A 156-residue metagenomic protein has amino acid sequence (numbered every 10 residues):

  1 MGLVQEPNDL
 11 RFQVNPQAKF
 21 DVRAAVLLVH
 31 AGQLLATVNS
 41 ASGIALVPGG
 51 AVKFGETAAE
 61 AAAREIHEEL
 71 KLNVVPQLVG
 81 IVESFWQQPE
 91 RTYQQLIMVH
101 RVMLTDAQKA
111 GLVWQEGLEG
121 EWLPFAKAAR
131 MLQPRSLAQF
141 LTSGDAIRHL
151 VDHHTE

Functional and structural regions predicted by a protein language model:
M1-A25: Acidic, metal-coordinating catalytic segment for phosphate/diphosphate chemistry, firing primarily on the Nudix
A18, I44-A45, V82-Q87: Short, solvent-exposed loop/turn segments at secondary-structure junctions
K19-D21, V29, V47, N73 (+1 more regions): Short connector loops at helix/strand junctions that flank enzyme active sites, especially segments positioning acidic
A25-L27, Q33-L34, V99-R101: Residues embedded in well-ordered beta-strands
V29-E69: Conserved Nudix-box catalytic region and its N-terminal flanking loop in Nudix hydrolases and closely related
V52-V75, S84-S136: Unchanged
P134-E156: Charged phosphate-binding loop/patch that engages nucleotide di/tri-phosphates or the phosphate backbone of nucleic
